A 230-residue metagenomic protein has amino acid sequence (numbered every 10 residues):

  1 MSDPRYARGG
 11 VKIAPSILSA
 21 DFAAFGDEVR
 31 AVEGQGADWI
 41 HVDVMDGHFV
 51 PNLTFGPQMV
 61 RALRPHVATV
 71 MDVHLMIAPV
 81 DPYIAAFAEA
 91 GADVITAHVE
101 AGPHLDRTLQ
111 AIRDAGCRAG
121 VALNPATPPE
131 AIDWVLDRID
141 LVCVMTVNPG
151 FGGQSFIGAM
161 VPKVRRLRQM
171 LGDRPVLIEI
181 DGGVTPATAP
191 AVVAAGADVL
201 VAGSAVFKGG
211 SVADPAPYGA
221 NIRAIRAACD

Functional and structural regions predicted by a protein language model:
M1-S19, G26-D27, D230: N-terminal amphipathic alpha-helix/helix-capping segment at the start of soluble metabolic enzymes
V11-I17, I40-V42, L63, M71-L75 (+5 more regions): Hydrophobic faces of well-ordered beta-strands that scaffold small-molecule active sites in alpha/beta enzyme cores
S16-A20, M45-G47, M76-V80, E100-G102 (+4 more regions): Active-site beta-loop-alpha junctions enriched in small/polar residues
D21-A24, H66, P82-A86, A90-L177: Conserved anion-binding
F25, V32, D43, F87 (+6 more regions): Conserved, mostly hydrophobic/aromatic
G34-A37, A92, I139, A197: A structural motif
W39-P57, V147-G152, S204-S211: Glycine-rich, proline-tolerant flexible connector loops at the mouths of alpha/beta enzymes
I95-P103, C143-S155, A195-I222: Glycine-rich phosphate-binding active-site loops on the catalytic face of alpha/beta enzymes
